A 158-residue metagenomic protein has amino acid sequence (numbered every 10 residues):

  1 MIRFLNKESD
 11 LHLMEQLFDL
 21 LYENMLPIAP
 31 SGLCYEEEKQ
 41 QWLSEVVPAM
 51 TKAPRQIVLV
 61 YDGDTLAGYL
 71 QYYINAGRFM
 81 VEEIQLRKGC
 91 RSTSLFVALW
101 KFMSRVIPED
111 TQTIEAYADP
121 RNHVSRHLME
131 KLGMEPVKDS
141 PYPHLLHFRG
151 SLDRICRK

Functional and structural regions predicted by a protein language model:
F4-E82, R87-K88, V106: Acetyl-CoA-dependent GNAT
L11, T93, H123: Loop/helix-junction capping segments adjacent to catalytic residues or to phosphate/diphosphate-binding pockets
A76-G77, N122, Y142-L146: Short acidic/glycine-enriched loop/turn segments that link adjacent beta-strands
L86, S92-R105, H127-K131: Conserved acetyl-CoA-binding loop-helix of GNAT-fold acetyltransferases
I107-D119: Conserved GNAT acetyl-CoA-binding A-motif
P120-K138: Conserved active-site alpha-helix within GNAT-family acetyltransferase domains
D139-K158: C-terminal "cap" of GNAT-fold acetyltransferases
